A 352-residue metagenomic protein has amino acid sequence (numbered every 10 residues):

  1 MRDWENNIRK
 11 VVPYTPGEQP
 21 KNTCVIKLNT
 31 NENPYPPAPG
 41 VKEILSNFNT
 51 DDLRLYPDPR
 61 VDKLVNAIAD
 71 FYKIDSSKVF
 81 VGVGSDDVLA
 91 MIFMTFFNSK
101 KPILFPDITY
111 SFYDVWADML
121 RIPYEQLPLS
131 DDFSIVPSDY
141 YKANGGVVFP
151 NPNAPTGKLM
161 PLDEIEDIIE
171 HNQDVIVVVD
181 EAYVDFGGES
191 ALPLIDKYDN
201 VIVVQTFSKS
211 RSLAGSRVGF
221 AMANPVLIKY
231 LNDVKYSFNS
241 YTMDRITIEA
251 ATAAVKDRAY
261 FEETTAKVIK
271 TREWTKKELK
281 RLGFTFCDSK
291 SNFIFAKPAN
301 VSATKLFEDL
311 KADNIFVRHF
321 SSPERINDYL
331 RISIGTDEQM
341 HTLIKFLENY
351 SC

Functional and structural regions predicted by a protein language model:
M1-L55, A143: N-terminal "arm"/small-domain region of PLP-dependent enzymes with the aminotransferase-like
I8, P13-P16, D288-S289, A296 (+1 more regions): Conserved PLP cofactor-binding pocket of PLP-dependent enzymes
D62-P102, N300: Phosphate-binding glycine-rich loop
T95-P150: PLP-dependent aminotransferase-like
S134-A143, P155-V177, E181-L213, L227: Active-site pre-lysine segment of PLP-dependent enzymes
D163, D309-D313, S322-C352: PLP-dependent enzyme catalytic core of the Aspartate aminotransferase-like
N200-K280, F284-C287: PLP-dependent aminotransferase class I/II
I269, R281-D313: Conserved PLP-binding catalytic core of the aspartate aminotransferase-like
